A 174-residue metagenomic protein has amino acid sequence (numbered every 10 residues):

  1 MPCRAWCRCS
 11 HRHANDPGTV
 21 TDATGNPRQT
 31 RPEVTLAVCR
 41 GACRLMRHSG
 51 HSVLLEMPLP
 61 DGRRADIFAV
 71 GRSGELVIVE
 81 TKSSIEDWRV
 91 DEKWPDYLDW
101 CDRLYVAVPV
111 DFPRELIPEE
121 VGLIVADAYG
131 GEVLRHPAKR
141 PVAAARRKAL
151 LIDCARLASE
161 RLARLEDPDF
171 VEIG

Functional and structural regions predicted by a protein language model:
W6-D61, L116-G174: Non-catalytic C-terminal interaction segments of nucleic acid-processing enzymes
G25-N26, S83-D127: Catalytic cores of nucleic-acid endonucleases
V38, R63, R89-K93: Amphipathic coiled-coil/heptad-repeat helices and related helical stalk/stem segments that mediate oligomerization
M46-H48, G71-R72, L98-D99: Flexible, charged surface loops at secondary-structure boundaries
E56-P58, E80-D87: Short, flexible loop segments at the rims of nucleotide/cofactor-binding pockets, characterized by
A65-I78: Active-site beta-strand-loop-beta-strand hairpin of nuclease catalytic cores that positions key catalytic residues
